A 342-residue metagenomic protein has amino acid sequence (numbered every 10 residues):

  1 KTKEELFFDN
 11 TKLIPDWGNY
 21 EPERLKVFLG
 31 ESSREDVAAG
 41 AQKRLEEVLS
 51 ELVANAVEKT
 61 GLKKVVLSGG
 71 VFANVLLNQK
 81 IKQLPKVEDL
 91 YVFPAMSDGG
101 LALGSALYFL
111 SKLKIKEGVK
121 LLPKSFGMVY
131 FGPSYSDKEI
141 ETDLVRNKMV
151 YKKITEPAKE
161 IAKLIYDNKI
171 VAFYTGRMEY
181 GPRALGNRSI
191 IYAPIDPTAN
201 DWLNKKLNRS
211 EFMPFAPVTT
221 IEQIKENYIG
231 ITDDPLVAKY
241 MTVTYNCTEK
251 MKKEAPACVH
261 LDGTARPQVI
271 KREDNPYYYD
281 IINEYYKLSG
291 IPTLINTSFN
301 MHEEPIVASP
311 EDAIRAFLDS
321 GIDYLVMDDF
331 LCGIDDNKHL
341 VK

Functional and structural regions predicted by a protein language model:
K1-S32, A54, L62-K64, A73 (+1 more regions): Flexible beta->alpha loop and helix N-cap segments adjacent to enzyme active/binding sites
K26-A38, Q42-E47: Helix-hairpin-helix/helix-loop-helix acidic hairpins
G40-V65: Phosphate/ATP-binding catalytic cores across multiple sugar-kinase/actin-like superfamilies, primarily ASKHA
G70: Active-site glycine-centered loops adjacent to acidic/histidine catalytic or metal-binding residues that shape
